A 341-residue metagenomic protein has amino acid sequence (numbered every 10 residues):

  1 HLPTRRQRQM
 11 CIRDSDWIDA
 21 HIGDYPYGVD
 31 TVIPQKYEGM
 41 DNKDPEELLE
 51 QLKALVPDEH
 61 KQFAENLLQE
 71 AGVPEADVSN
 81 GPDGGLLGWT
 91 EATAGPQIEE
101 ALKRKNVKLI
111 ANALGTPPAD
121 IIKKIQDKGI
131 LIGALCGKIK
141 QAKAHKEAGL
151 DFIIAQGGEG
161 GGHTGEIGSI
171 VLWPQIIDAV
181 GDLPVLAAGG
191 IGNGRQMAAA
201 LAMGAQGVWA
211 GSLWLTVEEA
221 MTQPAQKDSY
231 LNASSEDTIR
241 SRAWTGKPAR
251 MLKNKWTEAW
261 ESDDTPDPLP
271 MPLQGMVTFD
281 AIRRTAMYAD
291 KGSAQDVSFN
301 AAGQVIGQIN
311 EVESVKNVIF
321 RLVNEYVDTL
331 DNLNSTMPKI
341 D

Functional and structural regions predicted by a protein language model:
H1-R8, I12: Single conserved hydrophobic/aromatic residue that forms the stacking wall/gate of nucleotide- or nucleobase-binding
R13, Q35-N42, D120: Short active-site-adjacent helix-start/loop capping segments
D14-K36, S234: A structural-propensity feature for long, helix-poor, extended segments
P34-K36, P117, G160, G192 (+1 more regions): Residue-level marker for beta-strand->alpha-helix junctions and adjacent short loops that shape enzyme
N42-L186, G194-S212: Alpha/beta enzyme core
P45-K61, E166-L186, G192-D341: Conserved active-site-proximal phosphate/metal-binding subdomains
